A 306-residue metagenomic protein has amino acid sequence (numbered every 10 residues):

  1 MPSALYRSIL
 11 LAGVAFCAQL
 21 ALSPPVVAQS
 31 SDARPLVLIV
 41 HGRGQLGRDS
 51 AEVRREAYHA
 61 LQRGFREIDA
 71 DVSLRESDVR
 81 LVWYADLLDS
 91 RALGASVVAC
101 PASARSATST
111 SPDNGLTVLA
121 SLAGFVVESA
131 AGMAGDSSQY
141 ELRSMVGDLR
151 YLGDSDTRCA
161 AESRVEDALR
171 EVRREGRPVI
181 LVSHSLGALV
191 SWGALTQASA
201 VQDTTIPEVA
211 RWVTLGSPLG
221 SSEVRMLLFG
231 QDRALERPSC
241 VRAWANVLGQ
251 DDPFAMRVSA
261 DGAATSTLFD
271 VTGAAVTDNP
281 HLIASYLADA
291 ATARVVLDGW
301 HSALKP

Functional and structural regions predicted by a protein language model:
M1-L11: Bacterial N-terminal signal peptides that target proteins for export
A4, Q19, A102-T108, N114-T117 (+2 more regions): A composition-driven signal for long, intrinsically disordered, charge-rich low-complexity tracts
V14-L22: Hydrophobic h-region of N-terminal signal peptides that target proteins for export in Gram-negative bacteria
L22, V27-A85, D89-G94, E128-V182 (+1 more regions): Lipid deacylating catalytic domains
R91, V97-R105: N-terminal accessory regions of S-adenosyl-L-methionine
A104-L142: A substrate-binding/cap region within the structured catalytic cores of diverse enzymes
